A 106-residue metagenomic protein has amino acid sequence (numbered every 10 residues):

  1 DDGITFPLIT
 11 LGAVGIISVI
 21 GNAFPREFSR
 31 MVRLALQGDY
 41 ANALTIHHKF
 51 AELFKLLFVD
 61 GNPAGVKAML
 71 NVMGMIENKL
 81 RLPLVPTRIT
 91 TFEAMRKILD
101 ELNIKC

Functional and structural regions predicted by a protein language model:
D1-F54, F58: Catalytic alpha/beta core domains of metabolic enzymes, predominantly
G3, G65, A94: Short Gly/charged-rich anion-binding patches and loops
I9-A13, A51-L84: Conserved short secondary-structure transition element at the edge of the structured enzyme core that lines
L11, L34, V72, I98-E101: Alpha-helical structural signal in soluble globular domains
S18-I20, Q37-Y40, A64-G65, I98-N103: Short, structured secondary-structure boundary patches
M75-C106: Flexible C-terminal active-site loop/helix
